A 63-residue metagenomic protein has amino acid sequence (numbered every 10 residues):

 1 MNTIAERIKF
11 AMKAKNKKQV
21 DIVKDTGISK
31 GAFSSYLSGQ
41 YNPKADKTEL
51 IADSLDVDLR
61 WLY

Functional and structural regions predicted by a protein language model:
M1-K18: A short, Lys/Arg-rich alpha-helix, primarily the initiator
M12, V23, A52: The alpha-helix within a helix-turn-helix
N16-S38: Short alpha-helical DNA-recognition segment
K17, P43-D46: Residue-level signal for the short linker/turn that defines the boundary of a DNA-recognition helix
D46-W61: DNA major-groove recognition helix of helix-turn-helix/homeodomain DNA-binding modules
